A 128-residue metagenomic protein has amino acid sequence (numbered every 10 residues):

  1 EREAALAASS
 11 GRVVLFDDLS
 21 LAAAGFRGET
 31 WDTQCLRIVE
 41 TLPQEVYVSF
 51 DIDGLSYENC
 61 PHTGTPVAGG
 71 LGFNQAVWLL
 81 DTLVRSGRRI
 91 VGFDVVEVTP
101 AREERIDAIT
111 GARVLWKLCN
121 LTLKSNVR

Functional and structural regions predicted by a protein language model:
R2, S10-R128: Catalytic cores of soluble, metal-dependent hydrolases
A5: Condensing-enzyme catalytic core mediating Claisen C-C bond formation in acyl metabolism
